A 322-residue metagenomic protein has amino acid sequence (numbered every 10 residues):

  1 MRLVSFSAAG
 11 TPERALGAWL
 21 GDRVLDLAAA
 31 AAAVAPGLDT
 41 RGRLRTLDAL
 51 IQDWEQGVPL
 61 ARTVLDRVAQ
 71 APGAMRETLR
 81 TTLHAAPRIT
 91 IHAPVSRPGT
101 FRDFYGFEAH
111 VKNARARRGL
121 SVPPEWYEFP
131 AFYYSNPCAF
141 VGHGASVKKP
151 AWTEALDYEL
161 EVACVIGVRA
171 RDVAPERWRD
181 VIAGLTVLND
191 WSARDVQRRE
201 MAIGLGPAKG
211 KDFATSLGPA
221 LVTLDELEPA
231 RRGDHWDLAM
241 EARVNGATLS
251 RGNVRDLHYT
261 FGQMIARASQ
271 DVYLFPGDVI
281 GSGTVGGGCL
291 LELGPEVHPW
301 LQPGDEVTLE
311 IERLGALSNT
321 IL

Functional and structural regions predicted by a protein language model:
M1-A8, W19, A29-A32, L38-V244 (+1 more regions): Active-site microenvironments in enzyme catalytic cores
S7-R14, R62, H84, R194-L322: Catalytic-pocket segment enriched in acidic/His residues
E13-G21: N-terminal ordered "arm"
L20-R23, A30-V34, V254-Y259, I321-L322: A short, sequence-level motif marking secondary-structure junctions
V24, V111-N113, A174, L290-G294 (+1 more regions): Residue-level recognition of conserved structural "scaffold" positions that shape functional pockets and channels
V24-L25, L249: Short, isolated positions in well-ordered beta-strands
